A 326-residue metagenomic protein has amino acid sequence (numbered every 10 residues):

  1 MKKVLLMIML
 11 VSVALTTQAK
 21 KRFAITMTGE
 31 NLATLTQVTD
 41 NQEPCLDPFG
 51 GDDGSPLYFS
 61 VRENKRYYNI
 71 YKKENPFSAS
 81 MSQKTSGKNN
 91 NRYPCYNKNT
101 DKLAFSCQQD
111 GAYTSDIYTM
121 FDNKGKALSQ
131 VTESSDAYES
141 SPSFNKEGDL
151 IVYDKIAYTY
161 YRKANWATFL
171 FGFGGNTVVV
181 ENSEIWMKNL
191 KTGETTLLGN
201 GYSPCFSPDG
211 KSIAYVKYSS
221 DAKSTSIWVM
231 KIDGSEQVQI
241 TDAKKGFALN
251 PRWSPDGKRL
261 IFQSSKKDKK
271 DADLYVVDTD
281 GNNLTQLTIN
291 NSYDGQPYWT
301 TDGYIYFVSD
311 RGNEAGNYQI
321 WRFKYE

Functional and structural regions predicted by a protein language model:
M1-V4: Positively charged n-region of N-terminal signal peptides that target proteins for export
M9-T17: Hydrophobic h-region of N-terminal signal peptides that target proteins for export in Gram-negative bacteria
K21-P44, K73-N90, M120-Y138, V180 (+4 more regions): Multi-bladed beta-propeller domains
T39-E43, S60-Y71, T85-N90, S106-Y118 (+8 more regions): A flexible loop/linker signature enriched in serine peptidases of the S9 family
F49-G51, C95, S143, C205 (+2 more regions): Conserved beta-strand position repeated across blades of beta-propeller domains
D52-D53, K98-N99, K146-E147, P208-D209 (+2 more regions): Residue-level detector of Asp-centered blade-edge/turn motifs that repeat once per structural unit in beta-propeller
P56-L57, L103, I151, G210-I213 (+2 more regions): Hydrophobic beta-strand positions that form the internal "hydrophobic ladder" of WD40/Gbeta-like beta-propeller blades
T195-K266: Eukaryotic tandem repeat interaction scaffolds
